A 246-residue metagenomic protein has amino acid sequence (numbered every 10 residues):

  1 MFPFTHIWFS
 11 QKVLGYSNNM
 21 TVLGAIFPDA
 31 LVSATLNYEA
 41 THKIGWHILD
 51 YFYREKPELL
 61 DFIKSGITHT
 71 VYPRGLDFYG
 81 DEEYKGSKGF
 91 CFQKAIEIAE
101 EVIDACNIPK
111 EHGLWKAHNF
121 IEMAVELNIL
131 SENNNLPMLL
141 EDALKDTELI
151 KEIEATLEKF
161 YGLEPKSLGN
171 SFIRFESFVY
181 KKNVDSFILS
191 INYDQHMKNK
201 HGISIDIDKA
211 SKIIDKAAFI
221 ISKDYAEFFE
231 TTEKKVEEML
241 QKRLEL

Functional and structural regions predicted by a protein language model:
M1-L246: N-terminal leader/auxiliary helical segments
